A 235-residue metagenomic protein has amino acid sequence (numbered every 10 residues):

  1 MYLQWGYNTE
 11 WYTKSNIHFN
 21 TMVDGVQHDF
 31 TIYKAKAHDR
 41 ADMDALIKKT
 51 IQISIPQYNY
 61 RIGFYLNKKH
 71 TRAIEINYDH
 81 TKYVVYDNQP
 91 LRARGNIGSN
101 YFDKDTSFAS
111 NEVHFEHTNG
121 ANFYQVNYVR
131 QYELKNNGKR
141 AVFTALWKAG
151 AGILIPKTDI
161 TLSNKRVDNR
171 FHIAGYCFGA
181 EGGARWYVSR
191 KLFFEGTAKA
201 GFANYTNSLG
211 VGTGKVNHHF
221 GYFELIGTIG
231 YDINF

Functional and structural regions predicted by a protein language model:
M1-L66, P156-T158, E224-N234: Short glycine/proline- and aromatic-enriched beta-strand/turn motifs that initiate or cap beta-hairpins
M1-W5, R72-I76, Y124-V126, F143-A151 (+3 more regions): Transmembrane beta-strands of outer-membrane beta-barrel proteins
W11-T13, V84, N136, N204: Residue-level signal for secondary-structure boundary sites
H18-A35, H117-N119, V129-G210, I233: Outer-membrane beta-barrel transmembrane domain signature
D39-I47, T106-V113, L162-V167, G210-T213: Extracytoplasmic loops and strand-loop junctions of Gram-negative outer membrane beta-barrel proteins
S54-Y58, T118-Y124, F143, H172-F178 (+1 more regions): Residues that define the transmembrane beta-barrel architecture of outer-membrane proteins
R61-T161, G230-N234: Gram-negative (and chloroplast) outer-membrane scaffold detector with strong preference for beta-barrel transmembrane
R166-R170, T213-F235: Outer membrane beta-barrel transmembrane domains
